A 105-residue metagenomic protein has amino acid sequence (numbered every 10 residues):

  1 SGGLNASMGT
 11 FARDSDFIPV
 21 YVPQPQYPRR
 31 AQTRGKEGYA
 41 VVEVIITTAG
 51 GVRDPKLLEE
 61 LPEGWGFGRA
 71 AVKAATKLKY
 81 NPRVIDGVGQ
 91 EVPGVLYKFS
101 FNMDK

Functional and structural regions predicted by a protein language model:
S1, A40-V42, V95-F99: Hydrophobic residues positioned within well-ordered beta-strands of beta-sheet architectures
S1-T33, R69, K73-K79, K105: Acidic, low-complexity proline/glycine/alanine-rich linker and hinge segments
M8-G9, V41-V44, P93: Residues at secondary-structure transition points
F17, K36-V41, T47-V84: A short, well-structured alpha-helical segment
F17-P23, P55, V92, L96-K98: Generic alpha-helical hydrophobic packing signal
Q32-K36, V72, G89-P93: A generic structural micro-feature
P82-D104: Cysteine/selenocysteine-centered motifs that mediate thiol-based redox chemistry or coordinate metal-sulfur cofactors
